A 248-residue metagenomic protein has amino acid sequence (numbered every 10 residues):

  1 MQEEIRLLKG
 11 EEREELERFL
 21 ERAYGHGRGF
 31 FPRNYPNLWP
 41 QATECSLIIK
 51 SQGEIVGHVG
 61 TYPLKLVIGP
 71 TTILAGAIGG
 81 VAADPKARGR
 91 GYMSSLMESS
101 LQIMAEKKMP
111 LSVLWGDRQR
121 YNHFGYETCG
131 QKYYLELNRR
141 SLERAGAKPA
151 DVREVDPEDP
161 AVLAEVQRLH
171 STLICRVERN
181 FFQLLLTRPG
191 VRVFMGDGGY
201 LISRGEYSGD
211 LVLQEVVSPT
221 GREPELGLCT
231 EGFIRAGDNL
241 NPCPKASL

Functional and structural regions predicted by a protein language model:
M1-P63, P70-A77, L142-R179, D210-V212: Short amphipathic alpha-helix that is part of the acyltransferase structural core
E44-I48, H58, G80, G190-M195 (+1 more regions): Short hydrophobic/aromatic beta-strand element in the GNAT-like acyltransferase core that lines or flanks the acyl-donor
G53, A83, G91: Conserved G/P- and acidic residue-centered "switch" motifs that form tight phosphate/ATP-binding loops in soluble
I78-R88, L213-R222: A short, internal acetyl-CoA/4′-phosphopantetheine-binding micro-motif in the GNAT/acyltransferase core
A87-S99, M109, G221-E225: Conserved acetyl-CoA pyrophosphate-binding loop and the N-cap/start of the following alpha-helix in GNAT-like
E106-P110, G116-Y134: Conserved active-site alpha-helix within GNAT-family acetyltransferase domains
T128-E223: Amide-forming acyltransferase catalytic core, primarily the GNAT-like/NAT-type and related acyltransferase folds
G227-L248: C-terminal functional modules
